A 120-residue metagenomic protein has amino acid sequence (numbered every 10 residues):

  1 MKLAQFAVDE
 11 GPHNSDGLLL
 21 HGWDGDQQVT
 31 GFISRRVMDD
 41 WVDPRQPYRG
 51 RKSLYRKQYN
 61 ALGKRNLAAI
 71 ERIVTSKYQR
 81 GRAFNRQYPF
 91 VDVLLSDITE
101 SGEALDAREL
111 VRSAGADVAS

Functional and structural regions predicted by a protein language model:
M1-T30: Short, charged/polar N-terminal "headpieces" of proteins
Q5, E10, R35, V93-E100: Surface-exposed beta-strand edges and flanking loops
L20-P47: A short, structured beta-strand/loop element
P47-S120: Acidic, low-complexity intrinsically disordered segments
